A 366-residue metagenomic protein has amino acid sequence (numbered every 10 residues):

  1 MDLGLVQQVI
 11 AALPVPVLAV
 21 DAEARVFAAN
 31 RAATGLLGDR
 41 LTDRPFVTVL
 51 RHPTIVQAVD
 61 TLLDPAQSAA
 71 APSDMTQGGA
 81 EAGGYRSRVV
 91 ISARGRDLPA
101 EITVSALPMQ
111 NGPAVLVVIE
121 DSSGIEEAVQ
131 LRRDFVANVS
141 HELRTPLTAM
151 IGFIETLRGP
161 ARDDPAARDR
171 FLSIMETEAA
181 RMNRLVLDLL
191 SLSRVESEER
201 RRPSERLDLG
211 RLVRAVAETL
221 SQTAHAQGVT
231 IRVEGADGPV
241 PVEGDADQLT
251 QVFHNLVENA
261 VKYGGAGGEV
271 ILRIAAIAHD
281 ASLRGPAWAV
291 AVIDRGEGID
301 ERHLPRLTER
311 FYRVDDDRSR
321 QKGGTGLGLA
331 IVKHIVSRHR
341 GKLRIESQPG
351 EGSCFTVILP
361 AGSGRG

Functional and structural regions predicted by a protein language model:
M1-A33: Sensory modules in modular signal-transduction proteins
T177-M182: Short alpha-helical segment of the dimerization/phosphotransfer core of two-component systems
S197-R202, P241-G244: Conserved micro-motifs of the catalytic ATP-binding
P203-E218: A conserved beta-strand-to-alpha-helix junction within the catalytic ATP-binding
P203-R206, H225, T230-V240, I277: Conserved catalytic submotifs in the C-terminal HATPase_c
L209, G298-R306: Short helix N-cap motif at coil->helix boundaries in the Bergerat
